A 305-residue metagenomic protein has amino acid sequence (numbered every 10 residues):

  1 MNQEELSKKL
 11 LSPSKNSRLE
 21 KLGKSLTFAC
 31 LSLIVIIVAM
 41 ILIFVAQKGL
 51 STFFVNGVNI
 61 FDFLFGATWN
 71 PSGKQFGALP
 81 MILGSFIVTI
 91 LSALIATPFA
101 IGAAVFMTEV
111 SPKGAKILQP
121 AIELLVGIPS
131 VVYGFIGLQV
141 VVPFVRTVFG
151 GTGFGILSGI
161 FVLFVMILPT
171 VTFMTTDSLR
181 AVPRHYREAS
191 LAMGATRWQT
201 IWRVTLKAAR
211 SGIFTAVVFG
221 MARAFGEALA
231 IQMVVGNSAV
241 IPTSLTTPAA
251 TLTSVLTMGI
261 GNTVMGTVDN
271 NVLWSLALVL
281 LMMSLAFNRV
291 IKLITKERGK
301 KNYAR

Functional and structural regions predicted by a protein language model:
M1-L31, I291-R305: Transmembrane alpha-helical segments of polytopic membrane transport and secretion proteins
K9-S25, Q47-S92, S111, A115 (+1 more regions): Periplasmic/extracellular loop-to-transmembrane helix junction in inner-membrane transport proteins
L91-I122, F135, P143, I291-E297: Transmembrane-helix boundary motif in ABC transporter permease subunits
E123-L163: Generic hydrophobic transmembrane alpha-helix motif, especially the helices
P129, M193-G194, K207: Glycine/proline-centered hinge or cleavage motifs at structural transition points of membrane proteins
M174-T175, R197-V235: Transmembrane alpha-helices
T176-R180, R184, L191, G261-R305: C-terminal transmembrane helix and the adjacent membrane-cytosol boundary/short C-terminal tail of inner/organellar
I231-L281: Interhelical loop and adjacent transmembrane-helix boundary motif in polytopic membrane transport permeases
